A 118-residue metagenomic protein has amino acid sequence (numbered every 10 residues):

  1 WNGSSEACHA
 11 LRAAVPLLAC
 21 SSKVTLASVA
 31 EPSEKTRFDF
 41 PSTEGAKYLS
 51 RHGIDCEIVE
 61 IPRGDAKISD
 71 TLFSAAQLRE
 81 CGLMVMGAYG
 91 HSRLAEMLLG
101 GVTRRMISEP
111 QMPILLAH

Functional and structural regions predicted by a protein language model:
W1-R51: Short acidic/Ser/Thr-enriched loop-to-helix initiation segments
R12, F73, R104: Active-site phosphate/pyrophosphate- and oxyanion-stabilizing loops and adjacent acidic/basic residues in soluble
K23-A27, E57, L115: A structural signal for isolated positions on well-ordered beta-strands in alpha/beta enzyme cores
K35, K67-D70, S92-E96: Short active-site-adjacent structural elements
G45, L72, M106: Aromatic/hydrophobic pocket-lining residues that form π-stacking "cages" and hydrophobic walls in ligand
I58-A66: Short beta->alpha junction loops
K67-R79: A short, acidic, amphipathic alpha-helical segment used as a generic capping/interface helix at domain edges
A76-H118: Gly/Ser-rich helix-loop-strand patches that form or flank binding pockets for ribonucleotide-derived cofactors
